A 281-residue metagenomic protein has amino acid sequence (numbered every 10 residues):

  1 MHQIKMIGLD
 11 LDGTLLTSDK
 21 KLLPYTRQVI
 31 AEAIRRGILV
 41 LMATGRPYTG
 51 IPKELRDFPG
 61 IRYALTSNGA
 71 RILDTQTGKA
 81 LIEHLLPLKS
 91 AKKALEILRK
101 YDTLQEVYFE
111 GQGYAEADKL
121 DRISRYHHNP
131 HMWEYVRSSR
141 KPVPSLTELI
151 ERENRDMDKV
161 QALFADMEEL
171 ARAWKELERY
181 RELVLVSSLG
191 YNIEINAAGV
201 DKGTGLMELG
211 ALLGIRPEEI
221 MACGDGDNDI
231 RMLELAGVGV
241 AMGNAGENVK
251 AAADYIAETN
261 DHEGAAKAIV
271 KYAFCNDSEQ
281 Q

Functional and structural regions predicted by a protein language model:
M1-M6, L22-L23, E194-Q281: Mg2+-dependent phosphoryl-transfer enzymes with acidic/Ser/Thr/Gly-rich catalytic loops
Q3-D19, A94: Asp-based phosphoryl-transfer active-site loop
L23-H128: Active-site phosphate-binding/coordination module
T26, I51-L55, A173, V249 (+1 more regions): Hydrophobic packing residues within well-ordered alpha-helices of enzyme cores
G37-L41, G60-R62, K159, E218-E219 (+2 more regions): Short active-site oxyanion
D57-G60, N68, Q76, Y180-R181 (+2 more regions): Short, structured coil segments at secondary-structure junctions
R62-S67, H127, L185-V186, G239-G243 (+1 more regions): Short hydrophobic/aromatic-enriched beta-strand-loop microsegments
I97, Y101-L104, Y108-C223: Conserved acidic, metal-coordinating active-site core of Asp-based, Mg2+-dependent phosphoryl-transfer enzymes
